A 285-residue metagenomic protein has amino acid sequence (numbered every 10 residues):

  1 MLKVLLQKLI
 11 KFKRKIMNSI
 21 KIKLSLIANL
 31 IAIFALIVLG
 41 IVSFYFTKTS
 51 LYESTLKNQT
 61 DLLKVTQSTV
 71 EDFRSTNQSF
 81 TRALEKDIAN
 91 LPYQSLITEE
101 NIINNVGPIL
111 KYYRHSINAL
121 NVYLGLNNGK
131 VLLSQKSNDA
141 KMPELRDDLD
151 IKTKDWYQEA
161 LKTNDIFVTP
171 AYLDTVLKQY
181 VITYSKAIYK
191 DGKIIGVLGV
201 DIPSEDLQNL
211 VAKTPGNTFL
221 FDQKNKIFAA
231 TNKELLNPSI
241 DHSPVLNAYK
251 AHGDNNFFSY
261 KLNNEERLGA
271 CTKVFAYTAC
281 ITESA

Functional and structural regions predicted by a protein language model:
M1-Q7, K11-K57: Extreme N-terminal signal-anchor transmembrane helix of membrane signaling/transducer proteins, especially in bacteria
L5, L9, K57-V65, D72-D165: Extracytoplasmic/periplasmic sensory segments of membrane signal-transduction proteins
S19, P203, S284-A285: Conserved acidic
E100-S116, K193, V197-L236, S243-P244: Solvent-exposed, extracytoplasmic
H115, N127, L133-I202, L207-L210 (+1 more regions): Extracytoplasmic/periplasmic ligand-binding sensor regions of membrane-associated signaling proteins
V122, K186, T218-F219, N225 (+1 more regions): Generic short beta-strand
G129-N138, N225-N232, A270-C271: Amphipathic coiled-coil signal-relay and dimerization helices
K224, K233-A285: Extracellular/periplasmic juxtamembrane segments that couple receptor/chemosensory ectodomains to their
